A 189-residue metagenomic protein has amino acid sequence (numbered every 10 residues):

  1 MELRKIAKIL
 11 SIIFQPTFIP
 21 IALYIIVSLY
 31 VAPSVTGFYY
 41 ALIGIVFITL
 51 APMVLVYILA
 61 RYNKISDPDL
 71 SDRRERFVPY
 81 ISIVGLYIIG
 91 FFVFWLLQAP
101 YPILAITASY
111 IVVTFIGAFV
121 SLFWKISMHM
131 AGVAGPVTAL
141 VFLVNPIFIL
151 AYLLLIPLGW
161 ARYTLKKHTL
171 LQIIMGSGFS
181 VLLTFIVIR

Functional and structural regions predicted by a protein language model:
M1-K8: Short, Lys/Arg-rich, polar N-terminal cytosolic tail immediately upstream of the first transmembrane signal-anchor
L10-Y30: The first (N-terminal) embedded transmembrane alpha-helix
P16-I21, I48-Y57, Y87-F91, T114-A118 (+1 more regions): Transmembrane alpha-helical segments of multi-pass membrane transport proteins and ion-pumping complexes
I19-L23, I81-F92, V112, A131-A134 (+1 more regions): Core segments of transmembrane alpha-helices that mediate helix-helix packing or line hydrophobic substrate/ligand
V27-Y39: Short, hydrophobic transmembrane alpha-helix segments
T36-A51, S109: Alpha-helical transmembrane segments
S66-I83: Juxtamembrane helix-capping/reentrant segments at transmembrane boundaries
P100-R189: Membrane-embedded catalytic cores of phosphoryl/pyrophosphoryl-handling enzymes
